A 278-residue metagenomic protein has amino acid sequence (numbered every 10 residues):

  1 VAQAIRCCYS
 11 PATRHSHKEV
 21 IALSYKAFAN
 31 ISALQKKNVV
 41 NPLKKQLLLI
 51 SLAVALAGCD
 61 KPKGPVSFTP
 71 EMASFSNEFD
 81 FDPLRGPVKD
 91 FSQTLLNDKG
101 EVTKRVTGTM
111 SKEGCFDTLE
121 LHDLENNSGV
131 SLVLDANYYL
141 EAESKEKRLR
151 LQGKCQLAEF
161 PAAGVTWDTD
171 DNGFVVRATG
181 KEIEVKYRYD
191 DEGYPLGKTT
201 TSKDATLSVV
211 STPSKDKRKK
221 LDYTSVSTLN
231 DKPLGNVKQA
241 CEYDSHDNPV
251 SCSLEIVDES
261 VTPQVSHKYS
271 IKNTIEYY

Functional and structural regions predicted by a protein language model:
V1, L23-F28, A33-L56: Sec-dependent bacterial lipoprotein signal peptides
A2-Q3, V54, M110, R150: Disulfide-bonded cysteine motifs in exported proteins
Q3, H17-I21: Intrinsically disordered, low-complexity proline-rich regions
C7-C8: Cysteine-centered motifs
A12-R14: Intrinsic disorder/low-complexity segments enriched in small, polar and charged residues
H17, A33-K36, V175: Amphipathic alpha-helical interaction segments
C59-Y278: Buried hydrophobic residues that stabilize the cores of well-folded domains
